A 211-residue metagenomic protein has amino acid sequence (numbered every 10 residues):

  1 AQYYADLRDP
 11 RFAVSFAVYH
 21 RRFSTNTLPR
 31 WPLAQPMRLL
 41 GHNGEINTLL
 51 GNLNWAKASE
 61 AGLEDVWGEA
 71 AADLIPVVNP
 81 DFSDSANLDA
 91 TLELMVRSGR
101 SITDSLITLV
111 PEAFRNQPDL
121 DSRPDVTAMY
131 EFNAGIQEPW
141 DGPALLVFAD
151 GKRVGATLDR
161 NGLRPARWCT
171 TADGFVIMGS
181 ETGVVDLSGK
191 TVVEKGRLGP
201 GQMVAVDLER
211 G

Functional and structural regions predicted by a protein language model:
A1-G211: Conserved short alpha-helical segments that host acidic/polar catalytic motifs at enzyme active sites
